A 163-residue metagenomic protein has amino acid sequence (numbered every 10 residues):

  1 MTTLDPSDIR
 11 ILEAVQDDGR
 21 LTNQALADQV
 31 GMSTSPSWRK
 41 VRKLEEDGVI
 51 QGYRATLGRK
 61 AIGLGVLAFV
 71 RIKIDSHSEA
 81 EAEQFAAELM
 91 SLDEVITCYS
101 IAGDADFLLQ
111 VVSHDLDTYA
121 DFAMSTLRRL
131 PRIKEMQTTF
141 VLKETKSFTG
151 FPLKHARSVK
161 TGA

Functional and structural regions predicted by a protein language model:
M1-A163: A compositional/biophysical signature of low hydrophobicity enriched in polar/charged and small residues
